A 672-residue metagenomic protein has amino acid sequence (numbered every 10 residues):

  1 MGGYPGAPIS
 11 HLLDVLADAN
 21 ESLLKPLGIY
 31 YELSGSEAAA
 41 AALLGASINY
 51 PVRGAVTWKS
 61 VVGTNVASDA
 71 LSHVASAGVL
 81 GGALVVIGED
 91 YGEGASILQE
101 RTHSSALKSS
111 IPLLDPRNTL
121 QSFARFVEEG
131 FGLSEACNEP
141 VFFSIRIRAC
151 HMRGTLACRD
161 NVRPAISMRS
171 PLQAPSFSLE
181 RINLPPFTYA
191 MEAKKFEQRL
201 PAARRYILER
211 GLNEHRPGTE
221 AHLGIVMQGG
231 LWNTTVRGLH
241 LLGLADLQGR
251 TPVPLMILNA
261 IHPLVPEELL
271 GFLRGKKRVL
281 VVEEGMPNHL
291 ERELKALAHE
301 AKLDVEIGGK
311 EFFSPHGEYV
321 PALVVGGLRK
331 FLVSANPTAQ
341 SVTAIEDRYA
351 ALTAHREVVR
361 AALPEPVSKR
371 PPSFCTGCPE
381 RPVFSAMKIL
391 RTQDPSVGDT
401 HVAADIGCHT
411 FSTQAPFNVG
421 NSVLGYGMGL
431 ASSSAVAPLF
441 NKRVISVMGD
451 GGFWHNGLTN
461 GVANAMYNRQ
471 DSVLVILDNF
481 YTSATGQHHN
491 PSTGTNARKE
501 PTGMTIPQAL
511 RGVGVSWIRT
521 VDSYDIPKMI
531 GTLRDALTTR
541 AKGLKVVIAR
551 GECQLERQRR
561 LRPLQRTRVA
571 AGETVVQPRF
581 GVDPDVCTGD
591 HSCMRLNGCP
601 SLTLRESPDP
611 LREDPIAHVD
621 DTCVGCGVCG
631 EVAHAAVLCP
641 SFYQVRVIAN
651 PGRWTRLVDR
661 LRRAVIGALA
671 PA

Functional and structural regions predicted by a protein language model:
M1-L120, R148, G218-A221, V226 (+1 more regions): Thiamine diphosphate
H11-V15, L43-A46, V66-A70, E93-R101 (+16 more regions): Short acidic, glycine/serine/threonine-rich loops at helix termini
V15-L23, S109, G238-P254, Q508-G514: Short helix-loop-beta junction
E21-L33, S76-G88, S167-P175, Y467-F480 (+2 more regions): A glycine-rich helix N-cap at a beta->alpha junction
D90-P140, R146, L172-F187, A361-A362 (+2 more regions): Conserved thiamine diphosphate
R117-E380, S523, R534, A541 (+2 more regions): Flexible, low-complexity linker and terminal segments
T413-K545, E556-R559: Thiamine diphosphate
A571-D583, A635-A672: Intrinsic disorder at enzyme termini
